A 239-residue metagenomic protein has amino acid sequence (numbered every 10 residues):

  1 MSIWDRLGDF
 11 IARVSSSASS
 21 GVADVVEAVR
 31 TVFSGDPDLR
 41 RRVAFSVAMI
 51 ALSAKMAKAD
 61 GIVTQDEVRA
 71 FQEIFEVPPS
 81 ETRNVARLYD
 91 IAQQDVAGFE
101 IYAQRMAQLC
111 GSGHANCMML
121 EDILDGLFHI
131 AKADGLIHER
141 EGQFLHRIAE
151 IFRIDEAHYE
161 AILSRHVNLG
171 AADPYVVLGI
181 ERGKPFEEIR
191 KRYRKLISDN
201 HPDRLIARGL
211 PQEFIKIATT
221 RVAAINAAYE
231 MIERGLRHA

Functional and structural regions predicted by a protein language model:
M1-K55, Q65-A239: Small-residue-enriched hydrophobic alpha-helices in membranes
